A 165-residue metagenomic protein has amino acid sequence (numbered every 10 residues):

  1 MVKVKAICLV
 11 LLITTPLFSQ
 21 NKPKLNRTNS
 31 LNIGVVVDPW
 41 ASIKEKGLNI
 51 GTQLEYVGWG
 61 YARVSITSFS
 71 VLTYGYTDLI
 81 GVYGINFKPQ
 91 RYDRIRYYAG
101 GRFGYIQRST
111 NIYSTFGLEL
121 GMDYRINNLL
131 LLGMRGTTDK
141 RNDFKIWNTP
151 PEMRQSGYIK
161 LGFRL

Functional and structural regions predicted by a protein language model:
M1-T28: Cleavable N-terminal export/targeting peptides
P23-P39, Y97-G101: Transmembrane beta-strand segments of Gram-negative outer membrane beta-barrel proteins
I33-I50, S68-L79, I106-S114, K145-R154: Solvent-exposed loop/turn segments connecting transmembrane beta-strands in outer-membrane beta-barrel proteins
Q53-L130, G162-R164: Gram-negative (and chloroplast) outer-membrane scaffold detector with strong preference for beta-barrel transmembrane
L130-T137: Conserved active-site loop/cleft motifs that coordinate metal ions or position small ligands
P150-L165: Outer-membrane beta-barrel "beta-signal"
